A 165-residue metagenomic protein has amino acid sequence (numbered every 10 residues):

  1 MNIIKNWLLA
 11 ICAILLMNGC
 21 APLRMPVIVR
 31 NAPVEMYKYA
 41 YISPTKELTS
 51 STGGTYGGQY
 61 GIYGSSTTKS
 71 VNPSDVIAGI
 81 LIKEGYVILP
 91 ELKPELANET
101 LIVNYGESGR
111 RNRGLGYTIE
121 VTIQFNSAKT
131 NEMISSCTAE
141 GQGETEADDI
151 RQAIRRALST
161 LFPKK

Functional and structural regions predicted by a protein language model:
I3, W7-L8, N18-E84: A structural "domain/chain start" motif
R24-P26, Y56, Y60-V71, D75-D148 (+1 more regions): Surface-exposed short loop/turn segments
Q152-K165: Short, solvent-exposed cationic patches
